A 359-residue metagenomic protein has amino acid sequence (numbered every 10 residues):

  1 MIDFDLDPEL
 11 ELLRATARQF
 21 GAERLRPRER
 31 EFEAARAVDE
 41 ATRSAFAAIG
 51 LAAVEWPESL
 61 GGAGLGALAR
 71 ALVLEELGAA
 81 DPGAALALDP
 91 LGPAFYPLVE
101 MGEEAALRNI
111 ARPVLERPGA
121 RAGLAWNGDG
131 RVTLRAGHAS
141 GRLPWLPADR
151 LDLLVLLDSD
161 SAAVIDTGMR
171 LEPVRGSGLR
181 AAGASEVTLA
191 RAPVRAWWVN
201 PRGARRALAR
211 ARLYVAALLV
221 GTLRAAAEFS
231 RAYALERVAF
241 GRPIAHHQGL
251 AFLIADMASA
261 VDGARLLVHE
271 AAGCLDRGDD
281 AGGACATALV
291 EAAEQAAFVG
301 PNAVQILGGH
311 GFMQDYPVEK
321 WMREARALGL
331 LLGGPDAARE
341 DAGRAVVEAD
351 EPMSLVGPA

Functional and structural regions predicted by a protein language model:
M1-A80, M101-A106, R117, A209-A359: Alpha-helical interface subdomain recognition
I2, A85, R108-E228, A232 (+1 more regions): FAD-binding core of flavoproteins
L6-P8, E40, P90, G130 (+3 more regions): Short linear motifs in intrinsically disordered/low-complexity regions
P82-A105: N-terminal glycine-rich flavin-associated loop
L91-F95, P201, A251-I254, V268: Residue-level signal for cytosolic alpha-helical hairpin/rod architecture
G92, A182-A184, R323: Short, solvent-exposed loop/turn segments at the edges of secondary structure
F95-L98, G123, L154-L156, R339: Adenylate-forming
